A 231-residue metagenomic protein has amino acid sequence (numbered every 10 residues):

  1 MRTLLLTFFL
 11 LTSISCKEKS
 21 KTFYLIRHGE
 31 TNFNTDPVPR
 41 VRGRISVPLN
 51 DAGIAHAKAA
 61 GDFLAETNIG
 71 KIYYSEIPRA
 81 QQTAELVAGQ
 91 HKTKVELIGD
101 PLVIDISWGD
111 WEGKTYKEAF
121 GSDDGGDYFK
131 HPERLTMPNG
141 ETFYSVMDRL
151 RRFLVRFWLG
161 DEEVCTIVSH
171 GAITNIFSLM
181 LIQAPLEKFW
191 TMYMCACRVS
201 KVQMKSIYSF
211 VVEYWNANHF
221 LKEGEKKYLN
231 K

Functional and structural regions predicted by a protein language model:
M1-T7: Sec-dependent signal peptide recognition, specifically the positively charged N-region followed immediately by
F8-S20: Bacterial Sec-dependent signal peptides at the C-terminal "C-region" and cleavage site
E18-K21, T93, I106-K117, L179-K231: Acidic, low-complexity terminal tails and accessory targeting/binding regions of phosphate-metabolizing enzymes
T22-H28: Short, hydrophobic/glycine-enriched beta-strand segments
F23, E162-V168: Residue-level preference for the first positions of well-ordered beta-strands
G29, G171, N218: Active-site metal-binding loops of divalent metal-dependent hydrolases
E30-Q81, V87, T136-R151: Loop-to-helix element that buttresses phosphate recognition and phosphoryl-transfer chemistry
A59-G126, M192-C195: Phosphate-coordination/substrate-recognition cap region in phosphate-metabolizing enzymes
